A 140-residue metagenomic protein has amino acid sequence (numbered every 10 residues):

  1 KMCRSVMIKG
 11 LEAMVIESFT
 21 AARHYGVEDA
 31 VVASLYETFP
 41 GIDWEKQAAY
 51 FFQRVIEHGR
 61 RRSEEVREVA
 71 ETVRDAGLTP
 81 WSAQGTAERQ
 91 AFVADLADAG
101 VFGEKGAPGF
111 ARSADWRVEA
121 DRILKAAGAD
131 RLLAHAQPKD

Functional and structural regions predicted by a protein language model:
C3-P108: Helical "substrate-binding/catalytic lid" subdomain of Rossmann-like NAD(P)-dependent dehydrogenases/reductases
A48, V73, V93-D140: NAD(P)-dependent dehydrogenase/reductase Rossmann-like domain
